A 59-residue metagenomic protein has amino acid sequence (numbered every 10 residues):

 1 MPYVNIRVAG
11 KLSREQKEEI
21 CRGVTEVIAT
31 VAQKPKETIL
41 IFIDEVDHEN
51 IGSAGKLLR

Functional and structural regions predicted by a protein language model:
P2-R59: A domain-level signal for the structural core that forms small-molecule/cofactor-binding pockets and catalytic centers
